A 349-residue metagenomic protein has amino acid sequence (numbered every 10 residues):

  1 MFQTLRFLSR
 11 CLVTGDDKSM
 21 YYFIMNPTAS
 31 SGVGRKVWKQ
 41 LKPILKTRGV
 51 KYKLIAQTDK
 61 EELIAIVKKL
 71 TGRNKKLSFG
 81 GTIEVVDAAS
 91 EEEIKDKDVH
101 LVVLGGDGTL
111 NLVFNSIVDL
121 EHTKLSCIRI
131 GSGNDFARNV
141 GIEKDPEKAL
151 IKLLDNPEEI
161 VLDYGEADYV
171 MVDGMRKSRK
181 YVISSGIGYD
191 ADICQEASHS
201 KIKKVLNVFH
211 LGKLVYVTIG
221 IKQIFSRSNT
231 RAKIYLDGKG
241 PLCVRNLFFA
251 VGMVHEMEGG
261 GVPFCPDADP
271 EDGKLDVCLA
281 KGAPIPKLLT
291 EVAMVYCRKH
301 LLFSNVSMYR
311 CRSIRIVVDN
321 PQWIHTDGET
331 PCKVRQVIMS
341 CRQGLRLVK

Functional and structural regions predicted by a protein language model:
M1-L101, N111, N115, K148-I151 (+1 more regions): ATP/NTP phosphate-donor binding region
P27, L104-G106, I128-I130: Glycine-rich beta-strand-to-loop/alpha-helix junction loops that act as flexible
G34, L236-G238, P263-K349: ATP/nucleoside-binding phosphotransfer catalytic cores, i.e., glycine-rich phosphate-binding loops
R35-V37, F114-I117, R138-V140, P263-F264: Short amphipathic alpha-helical segments
R48, Q57, D119-F248: Catalytic core of DAGKc-family lipid kinases
A65, L112-V113, D135-F136, D192 (+1 more regions): Phosphate- and divalent-cation-binding pockets in alpha/beta enzyme and binding domains that engage nucleotide-derived
D190, F249-C265: Glycine-rich phosphate/pyrophosphate-binding beta-alpha loops
